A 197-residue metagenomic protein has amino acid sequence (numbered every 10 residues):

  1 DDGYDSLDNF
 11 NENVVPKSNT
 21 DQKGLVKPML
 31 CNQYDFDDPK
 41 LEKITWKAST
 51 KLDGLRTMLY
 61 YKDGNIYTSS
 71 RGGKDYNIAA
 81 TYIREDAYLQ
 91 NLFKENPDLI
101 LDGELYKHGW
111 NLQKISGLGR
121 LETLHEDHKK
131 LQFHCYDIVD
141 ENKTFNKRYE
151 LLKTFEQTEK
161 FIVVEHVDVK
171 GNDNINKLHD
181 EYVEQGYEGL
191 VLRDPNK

Functional and structural regions predicted by a protein language model:
D8-A48: Charged, flexible boundary elements
F10-K23, E165-K197: Amphipathic alpha-helical
L30, T45, D86, K107 (+3 more regions): Generic hydrophobic/packing signal
C31-D35, K114-G117, K170-N176: Short, motif-level signal for alpha-helix interfacial/capping segments enriched in acidic residues and aromatics/proline
D37-I162: Covalent nucleotidyltransferase
